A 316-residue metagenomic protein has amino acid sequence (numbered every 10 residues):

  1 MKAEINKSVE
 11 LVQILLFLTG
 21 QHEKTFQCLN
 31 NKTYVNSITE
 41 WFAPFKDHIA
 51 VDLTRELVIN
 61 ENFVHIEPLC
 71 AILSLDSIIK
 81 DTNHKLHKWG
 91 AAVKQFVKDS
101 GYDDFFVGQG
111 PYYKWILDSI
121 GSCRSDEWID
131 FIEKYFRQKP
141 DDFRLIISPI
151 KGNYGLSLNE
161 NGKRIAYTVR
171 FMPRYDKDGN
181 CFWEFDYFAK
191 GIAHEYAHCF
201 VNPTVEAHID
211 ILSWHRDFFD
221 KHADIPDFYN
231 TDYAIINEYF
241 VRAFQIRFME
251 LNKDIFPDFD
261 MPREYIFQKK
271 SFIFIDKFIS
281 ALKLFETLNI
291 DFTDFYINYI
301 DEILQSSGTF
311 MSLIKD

Functional and structural regions predicted by a protein language model:
M1-L73, K270-K283, T287, D291: N-terminal mature-domain "stem" immediately C-terminal to a signal peptide or N-terminal signal-anchor/transmembrane
I49-I132: Long, mid-chain structured domain cores
S74-I79, I146-D186: Active-site scaffold of zinc-dependent metalloenzymes
F105-I165: Auxiliary, metal-adjacent structural segments of Zn-dependent hydrolase domains
K114-S122, G179-F182, Y187, P226-D232: Second-shell loop/turn segments in exported
D186-A207: Active-site recognition of the HExxH zinc-binding catalytic motif
N202-Y233: Post-HEXXH active-site segment of zinc metalloproteases
Q245-D316: Pan-zinc metallopeptidase signature
